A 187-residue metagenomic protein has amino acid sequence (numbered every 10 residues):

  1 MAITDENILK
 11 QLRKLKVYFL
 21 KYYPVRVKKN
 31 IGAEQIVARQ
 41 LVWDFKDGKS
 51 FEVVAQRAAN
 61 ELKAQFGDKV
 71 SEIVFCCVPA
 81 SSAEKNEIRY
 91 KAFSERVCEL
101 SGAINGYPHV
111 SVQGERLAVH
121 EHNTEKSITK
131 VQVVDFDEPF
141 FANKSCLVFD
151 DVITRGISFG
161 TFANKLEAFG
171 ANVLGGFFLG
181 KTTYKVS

Functional and structural regions predicted by a protein language model:
M1-V74, S111-A142, K181-Y184: Active-site-facing substrate-recognition patch
A2-L9, G160-S187: PRPP-dependent phosphoribosyltransferase catalytic core
V74, L147, L174-F177: A structural signal for isolated positions on well-ordered beta-strands in alpha/beta enzyme cores
V74-R89: Short beta-strand-loop/turn "lid" adjacent to the catalytic site in phosphate-handling enzymes
R89-E95: Charged helix-capping and loop-helix junction motifs
V148-F162: A phosphate-binding catalytic loop at a beta-strand-loop-alpha-helix junction that coordinates phosphoryl groups
